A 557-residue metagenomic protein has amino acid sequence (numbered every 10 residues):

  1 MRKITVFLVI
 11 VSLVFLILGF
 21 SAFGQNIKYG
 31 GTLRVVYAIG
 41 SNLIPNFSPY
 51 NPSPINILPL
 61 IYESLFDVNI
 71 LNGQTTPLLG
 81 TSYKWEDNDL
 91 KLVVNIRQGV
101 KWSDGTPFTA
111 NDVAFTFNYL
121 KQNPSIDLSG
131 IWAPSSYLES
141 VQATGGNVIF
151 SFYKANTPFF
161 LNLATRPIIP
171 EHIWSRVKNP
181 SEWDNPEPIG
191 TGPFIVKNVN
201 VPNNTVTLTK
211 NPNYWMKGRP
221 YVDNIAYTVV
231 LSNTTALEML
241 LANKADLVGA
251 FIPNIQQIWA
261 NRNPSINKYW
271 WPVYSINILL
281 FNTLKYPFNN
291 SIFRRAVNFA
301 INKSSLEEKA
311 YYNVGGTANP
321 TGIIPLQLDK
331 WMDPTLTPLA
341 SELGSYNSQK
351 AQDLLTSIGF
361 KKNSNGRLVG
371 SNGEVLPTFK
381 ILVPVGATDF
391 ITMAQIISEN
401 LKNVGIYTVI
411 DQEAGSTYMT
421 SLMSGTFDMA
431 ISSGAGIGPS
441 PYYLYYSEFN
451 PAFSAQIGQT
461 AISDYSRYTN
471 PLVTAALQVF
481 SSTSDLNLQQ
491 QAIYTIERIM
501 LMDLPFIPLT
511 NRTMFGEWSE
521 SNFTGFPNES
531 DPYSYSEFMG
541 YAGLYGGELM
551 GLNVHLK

Functional and structural regions predicted by a protein language model:
V35, V201-N203, I358-I437, L486 (+1 more regions): Ligand/substrate-recognition segments at binding pockets and active sites
V36-D87, N118, I189-T191: N-terminal lobe/hinge region of extracytoplasmic solute-binding protein
Y37-L58, L79, T106, A155 (+4 more regions): A structural "hinge/loop" feature
A38, L163, G249-L354, S371-V375 (+3 more regions): Local pocket/hinge segments that shape ligand/substrate recognition
N69-I70, A164-P220, N224, T234 (+2 more regions): Gly/Pro-rich hinge or "lid" segments in bacterial periplasmic/extracellular proteins
K84, N95, G130-R176, S521: Surface-exposed binding/hinge segments that line and control ligand-binding clefts or catalytic entry sites
E182, N213-I258, S398, Y407-V409 (+1 more regions): Ligand-site clamp/hinge motif
N200, K210, N298-T337, D389-S398 (+1 more regions): Detector for C-terminal structural segments
